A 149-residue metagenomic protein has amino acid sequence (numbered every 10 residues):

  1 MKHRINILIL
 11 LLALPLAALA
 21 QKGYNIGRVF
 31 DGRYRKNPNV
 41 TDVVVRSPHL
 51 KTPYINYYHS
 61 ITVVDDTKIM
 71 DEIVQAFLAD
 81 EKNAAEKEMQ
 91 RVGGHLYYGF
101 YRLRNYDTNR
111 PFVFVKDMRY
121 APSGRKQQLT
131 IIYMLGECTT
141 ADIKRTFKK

Functional and structural regions predicted by a protein language model:
M1, G136, T140-I143: Accessible peptide chain termini
M1-I26: Bacterial Sec-dependent N-terminal signal peptides
R4-N6, H59, K116-D117: Functionally constrained cores in energy, signaling, and assembly domains
Q21-R110, R119-K126, T140-K149: Polybasic/polar functional segments that serve as interface/processing modules
V115-L135: Short, well-structured beta-strand
